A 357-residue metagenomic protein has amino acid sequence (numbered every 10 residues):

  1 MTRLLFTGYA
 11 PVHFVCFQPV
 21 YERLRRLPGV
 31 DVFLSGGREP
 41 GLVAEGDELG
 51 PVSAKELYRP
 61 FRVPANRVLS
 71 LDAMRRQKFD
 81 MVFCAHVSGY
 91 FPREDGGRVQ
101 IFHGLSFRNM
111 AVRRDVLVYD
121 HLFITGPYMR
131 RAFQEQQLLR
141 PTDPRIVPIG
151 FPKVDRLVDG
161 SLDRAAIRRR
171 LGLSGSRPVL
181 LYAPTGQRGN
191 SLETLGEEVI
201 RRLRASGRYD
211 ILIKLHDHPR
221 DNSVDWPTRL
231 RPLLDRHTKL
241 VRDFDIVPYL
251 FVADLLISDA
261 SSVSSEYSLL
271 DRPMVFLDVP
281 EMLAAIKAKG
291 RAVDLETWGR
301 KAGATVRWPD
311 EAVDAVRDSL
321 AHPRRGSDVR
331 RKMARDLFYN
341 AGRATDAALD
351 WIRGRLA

Functional and structural regions predicted by a protein language model:
L5-S161: Active-site and donor-binding regions of nucleotide-sugar-utilizing enzymes
V20-R23, E193-Y209: Short hydrophobic signal-anchor/transmembrane segments that target glycosyltransferases and glycosylation machinery
S35-R59, I200, R204-V241: Catalytic donor nucleotide-activated moiety binding site of glycosyltransferases and closely related
R67-A73, N222-S265: Donor nucleotide-activated moiety binding/catalytic core segment of transferases that use nucleotide-activated donors
V82, E94-F102, D243-A288: A donor-sugar binding/catalytic signature common to diverse glycosyltransferases and related nucleotide-sugar
V116, E135, R140-D143, P148 (+1 more regions): Catalytic binding pocket for nucleotide-activated donors in carbohydrate/polymer assembly enzymes
Y119-L192, D217-R220, R325-R330: A nucleotide-sugar donor-handling region in carbohydrate enzymes
N340-A357: C-terminal alpha-helical cap of glycosyltransferases
